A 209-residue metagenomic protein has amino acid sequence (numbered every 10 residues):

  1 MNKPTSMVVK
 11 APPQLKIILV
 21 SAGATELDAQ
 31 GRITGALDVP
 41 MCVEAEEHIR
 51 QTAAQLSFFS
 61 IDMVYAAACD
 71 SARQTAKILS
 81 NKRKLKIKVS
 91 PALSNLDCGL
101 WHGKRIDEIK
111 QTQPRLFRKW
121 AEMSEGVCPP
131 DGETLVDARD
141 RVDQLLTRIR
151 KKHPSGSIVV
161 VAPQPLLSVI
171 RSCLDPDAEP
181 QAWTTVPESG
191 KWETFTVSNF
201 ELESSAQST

Functional and structural regions predicted by a protein language model:
N2-P4, L15-L85, T112: Active-site-proximal alpha-helix that buttresses catalytic centers in soluble enzyme cores
P12, S57-S60, I149-G156: Glycine-rich phosphate-binding loop signature in dinucleotide/nucleotide-binding domains
I17-I18, I149, P154-P165: Generic beta-sheet signal
P40, R83-A92, A178-P187: Short hydrophobic/aromatic-enriched beta-strand-loop microsegments
A66-A67, D140, V161-A162: Short beta-strand scaffold positions
N81-D140: Phosphate-handling substructures
Q164-S168, E203: GST superfamily/GST-like fold recognition
D175-E203: Domain-level recognition of soluble alpha/beta enzyme cores, biased toward histidine phosphatases/phosphomutases
